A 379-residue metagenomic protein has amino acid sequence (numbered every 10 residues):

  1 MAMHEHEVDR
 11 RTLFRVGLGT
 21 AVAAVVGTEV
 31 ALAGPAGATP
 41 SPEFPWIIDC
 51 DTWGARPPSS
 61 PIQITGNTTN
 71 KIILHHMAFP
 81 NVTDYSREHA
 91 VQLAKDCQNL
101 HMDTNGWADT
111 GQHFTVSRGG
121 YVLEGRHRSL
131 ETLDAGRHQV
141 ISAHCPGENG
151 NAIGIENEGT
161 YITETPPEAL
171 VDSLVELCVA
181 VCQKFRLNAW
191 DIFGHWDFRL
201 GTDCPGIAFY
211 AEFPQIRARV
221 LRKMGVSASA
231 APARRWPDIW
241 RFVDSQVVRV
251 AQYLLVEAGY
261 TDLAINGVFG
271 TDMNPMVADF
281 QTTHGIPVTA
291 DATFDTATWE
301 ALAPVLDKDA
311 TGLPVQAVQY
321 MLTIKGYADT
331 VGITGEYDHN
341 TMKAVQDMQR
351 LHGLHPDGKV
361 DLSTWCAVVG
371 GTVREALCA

Functional and structural regions predicted by a protein language model:
A2-D9, G37-M77, R118-G136, I141-V250 (+2 more regions): Basic/polar, cationic surfaces and motifs that engage anionic cell-wall and phosphate/carboxylate ligands
A2-H6, R11-V26, T39-H113, V368-V369: Cell wall/extracellular polymer interaction/catalysis modules
A2-P40, G206-A379: Cell-envelope/ECM-targeting effectors and their regulatory/trafficking segments
M77-P80, N157-Y161, G259, G326 (+1 more regions): Short, histidine-centered active-site or binding-site loop motifs used for metal coordination, general acid-base
N81-S86, I162-P167, G201-D203, L263-A264 (+3 more regions): A generic structural signal for short coil/turn motifs at secondary-structure boundaries
R87-A90, E164-V171, K308: Flexible, glycine- and charge-enriched loops at secondary-structure boundaries
C97-N105, C178-C182, V220, L255: Hydrophobic, Leu/Ile/Phe/Ala-enriched alpha-helical segments that form helix-helix packing faces
T104-H113, F185-H195, L263-I265, T289-D291 (+2 more regions): Surface-exposed patches in mature extracellular/periplasmic domains of secreted proteins
